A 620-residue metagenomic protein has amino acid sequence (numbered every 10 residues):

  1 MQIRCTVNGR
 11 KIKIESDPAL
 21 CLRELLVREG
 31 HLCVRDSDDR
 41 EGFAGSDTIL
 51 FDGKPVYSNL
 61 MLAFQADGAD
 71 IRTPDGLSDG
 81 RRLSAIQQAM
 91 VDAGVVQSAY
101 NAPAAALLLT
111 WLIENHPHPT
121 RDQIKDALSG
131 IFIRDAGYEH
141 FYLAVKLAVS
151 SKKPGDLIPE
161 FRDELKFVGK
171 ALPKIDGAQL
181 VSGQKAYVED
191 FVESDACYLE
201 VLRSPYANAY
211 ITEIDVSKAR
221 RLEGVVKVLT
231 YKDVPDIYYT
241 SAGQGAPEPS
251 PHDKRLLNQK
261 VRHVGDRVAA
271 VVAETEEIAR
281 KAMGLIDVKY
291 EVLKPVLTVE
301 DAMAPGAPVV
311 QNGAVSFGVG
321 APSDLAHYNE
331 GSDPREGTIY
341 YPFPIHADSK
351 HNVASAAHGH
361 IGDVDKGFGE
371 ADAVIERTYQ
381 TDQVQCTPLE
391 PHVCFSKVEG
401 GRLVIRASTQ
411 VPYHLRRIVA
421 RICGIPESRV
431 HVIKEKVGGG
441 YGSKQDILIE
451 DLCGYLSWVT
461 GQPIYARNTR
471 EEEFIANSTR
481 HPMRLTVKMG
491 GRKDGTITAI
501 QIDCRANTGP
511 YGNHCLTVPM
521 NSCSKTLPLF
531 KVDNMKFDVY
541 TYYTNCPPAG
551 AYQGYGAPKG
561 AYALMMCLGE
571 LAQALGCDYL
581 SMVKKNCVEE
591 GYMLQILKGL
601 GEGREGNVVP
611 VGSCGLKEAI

Functional and structural regions predicted by a protein language model:
M1-E160: Signature of N-terminal electron-transfer/Fe-S-associated modules in redox systems
D38-F43, D122-S129, Y231, R429-E435 (+4 more regions): Beta-strand segments within the central parallel beta-sheet cores of soluble alpha/beta enzyme folds
G94, K170, D176-S182, A246 (+4 more regions): Glycine-rich loop/linker segments at domain edges
A105-L108, E114, V201-K232, A269-Y290 (+4 more regions): Alpha-helical support elements that line or immediately flank enzyme active sites and cofactor-binding pockets
V145-V149, E248-A279, Y441-K493, A549-A574 (+1 more regions): Glycine-rich and small/hydrophobic secondary-structure elements
V149-R335, H346: Flexible, low-hydrophobicity surface segments
N312-C423, C587-I620: Helix-loop-helix junctions that connect adjacent transmembrane helices in secondary transporters/permeases, recognized
